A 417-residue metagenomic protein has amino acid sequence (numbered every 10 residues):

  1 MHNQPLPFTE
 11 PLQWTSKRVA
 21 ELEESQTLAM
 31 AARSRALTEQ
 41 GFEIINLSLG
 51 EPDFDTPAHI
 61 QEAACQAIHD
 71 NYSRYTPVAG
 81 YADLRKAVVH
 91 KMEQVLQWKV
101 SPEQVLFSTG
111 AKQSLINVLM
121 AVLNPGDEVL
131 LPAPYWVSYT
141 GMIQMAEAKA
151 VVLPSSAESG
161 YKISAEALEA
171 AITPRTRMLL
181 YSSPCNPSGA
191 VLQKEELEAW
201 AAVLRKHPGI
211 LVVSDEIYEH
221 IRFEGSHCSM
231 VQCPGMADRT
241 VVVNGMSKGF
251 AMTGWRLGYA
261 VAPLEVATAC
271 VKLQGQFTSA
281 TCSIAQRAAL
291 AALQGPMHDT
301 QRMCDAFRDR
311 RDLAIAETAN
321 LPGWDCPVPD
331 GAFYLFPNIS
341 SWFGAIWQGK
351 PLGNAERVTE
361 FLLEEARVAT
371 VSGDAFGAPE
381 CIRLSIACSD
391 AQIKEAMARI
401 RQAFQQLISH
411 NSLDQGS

Functional and structural regions predicted by a protein language model:
M1-T15, V19-S25, M30-R33, L37-I44 (+2 more regions): PLP-dependent class I/II
S48-E51, Q66-L84: A glycine-/small-polar-enriched, mobile loop at the entrance of the PLP active site in fold-type I
Y75-S108: Conserved N-terminal alpha-helix of the aminotransferase class I/II PLP-enzyme fold
